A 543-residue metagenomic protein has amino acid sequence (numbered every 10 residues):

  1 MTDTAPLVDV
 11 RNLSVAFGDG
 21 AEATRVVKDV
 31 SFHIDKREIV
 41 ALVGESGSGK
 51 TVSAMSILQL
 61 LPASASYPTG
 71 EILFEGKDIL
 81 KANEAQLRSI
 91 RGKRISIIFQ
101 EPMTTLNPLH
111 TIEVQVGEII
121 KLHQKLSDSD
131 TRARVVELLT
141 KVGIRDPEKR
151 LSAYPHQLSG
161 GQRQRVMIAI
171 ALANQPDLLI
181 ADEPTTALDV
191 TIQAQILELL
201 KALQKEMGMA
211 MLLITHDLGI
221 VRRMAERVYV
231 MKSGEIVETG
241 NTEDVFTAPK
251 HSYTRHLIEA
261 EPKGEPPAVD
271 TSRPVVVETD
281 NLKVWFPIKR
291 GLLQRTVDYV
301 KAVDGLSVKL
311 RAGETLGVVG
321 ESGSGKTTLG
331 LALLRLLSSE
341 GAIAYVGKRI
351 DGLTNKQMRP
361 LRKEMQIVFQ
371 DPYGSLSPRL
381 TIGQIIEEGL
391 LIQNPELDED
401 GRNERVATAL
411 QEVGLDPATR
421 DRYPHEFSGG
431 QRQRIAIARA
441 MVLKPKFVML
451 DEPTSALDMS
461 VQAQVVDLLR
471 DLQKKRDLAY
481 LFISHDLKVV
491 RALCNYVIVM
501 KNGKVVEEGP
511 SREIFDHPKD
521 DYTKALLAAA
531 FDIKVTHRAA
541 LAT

Functional and structural regions predicted by a protein language model:
S66-D78, G341-I350, L361: Conserved ABC transporter NBD signature motif
D78, D130-K149, R349, D400-A418 (+1 more regions): Conserved ABC ATPase "signature" region
A153-L158, Q162, Y423-F427, Q431: Conserved ABC ATPase signature
A173-D177, V442-K446: A short, proline-enriched helix->beta-strand linker immediately N-terminal to the Walker B motif in ABC-type P-loop
V221-R223, V490-A492: A short, surface-exposed alpha-helical micro-motif characterized by mixed small hydrophobic and charged/polar residues
I236-G240, A248, E508-G509, H517: ABC ATPase "signature
